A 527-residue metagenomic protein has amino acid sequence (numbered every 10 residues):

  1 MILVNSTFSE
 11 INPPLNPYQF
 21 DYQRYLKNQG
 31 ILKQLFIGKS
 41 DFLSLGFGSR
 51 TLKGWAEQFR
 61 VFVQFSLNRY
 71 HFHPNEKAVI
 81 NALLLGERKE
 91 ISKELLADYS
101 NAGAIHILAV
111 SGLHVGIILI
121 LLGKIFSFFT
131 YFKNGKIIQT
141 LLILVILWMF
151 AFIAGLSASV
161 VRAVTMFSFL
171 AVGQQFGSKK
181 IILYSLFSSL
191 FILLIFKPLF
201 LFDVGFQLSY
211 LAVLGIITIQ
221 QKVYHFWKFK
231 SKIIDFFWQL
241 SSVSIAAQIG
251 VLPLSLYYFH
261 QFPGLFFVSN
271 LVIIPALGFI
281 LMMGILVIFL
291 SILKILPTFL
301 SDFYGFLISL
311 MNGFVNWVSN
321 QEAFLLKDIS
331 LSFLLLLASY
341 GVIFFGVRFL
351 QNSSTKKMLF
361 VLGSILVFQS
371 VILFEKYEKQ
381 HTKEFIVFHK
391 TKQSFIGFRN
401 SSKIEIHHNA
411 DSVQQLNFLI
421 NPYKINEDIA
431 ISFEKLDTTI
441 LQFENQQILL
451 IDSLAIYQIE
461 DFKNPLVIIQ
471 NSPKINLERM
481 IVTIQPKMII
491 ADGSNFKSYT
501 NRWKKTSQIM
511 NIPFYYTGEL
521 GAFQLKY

Functional and structural regions predicted by a protein language model:
M1-H106, F433-L436, R479, Q485 (+3 more regions): Membrane-interface helix/helix-cap signal primarily in integral membrane proteins
M1-S9, P14, G30-L32, T391-Q393 (+1 more regions): Extracytosolic and intramembrane catalytic regions of membrane-associated proteins in envelope/secretory systems
S6, L83, S111, G155 (+6 more regions): Divalent metal-coordination and catalytic microenvironments
L35, E87, I91-F267, T298 (+2 more regions): Hydrophobic alpha-helical transmembrane segments in multi-pass membrane proteins
S44-G54, N101, L256-V272, I280-A338: Membrane-interface amphipathic/re-entrant loop segments adjacent to transmembrane helices in multi-pass membrane
S49-Q58, L84-I91, I153-V160, L183-L190 (+3 more regions): Hydrophobic alpha-helical transmembrane segments
F65-N68, A82, A97, S127 (+6 more regions): Short amphipathic alpha-helical coupling elements at transmembrane boundaries
Y377-I396: Alpha-helical transmembrane signal-anchor/signal-peptide segments
